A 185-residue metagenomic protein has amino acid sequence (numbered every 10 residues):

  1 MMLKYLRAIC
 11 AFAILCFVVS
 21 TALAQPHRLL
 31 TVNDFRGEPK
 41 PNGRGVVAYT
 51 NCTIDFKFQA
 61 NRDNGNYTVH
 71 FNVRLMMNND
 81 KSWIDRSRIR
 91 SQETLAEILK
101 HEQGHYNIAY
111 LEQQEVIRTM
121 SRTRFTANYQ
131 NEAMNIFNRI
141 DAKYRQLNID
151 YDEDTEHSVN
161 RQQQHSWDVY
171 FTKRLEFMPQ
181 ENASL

Functional and structural regions predicted by a protein language model:
M1-R28: Bacterial Sec-dependent N-terminal signal peptides
Q25-V73, M77-R86, F125-L185: Metalloprotease/metallohydrolase-associated module, dominated by Zn2+-dependent proteases
R74-Q92, Q113-M120: Short acidic, glycine/tyrosine-flanked loop/strand segments centered on an H-E-D-like triad
E97-A109: Active-site recognition of the HExxH zinc-binding catalytic motif
E102, L111-E115, K143, L147: Amphipathic alpha-helical segments in well-ordered regions
Y106, T119, L147: Short alpha-helical functional segments enriched in proximate histidine and acidic residues
A109-F125, N138: A short beta-strand-loop micro-motif that forms or neighbors metal/cofactor- and ligand-binding patches at active-site
